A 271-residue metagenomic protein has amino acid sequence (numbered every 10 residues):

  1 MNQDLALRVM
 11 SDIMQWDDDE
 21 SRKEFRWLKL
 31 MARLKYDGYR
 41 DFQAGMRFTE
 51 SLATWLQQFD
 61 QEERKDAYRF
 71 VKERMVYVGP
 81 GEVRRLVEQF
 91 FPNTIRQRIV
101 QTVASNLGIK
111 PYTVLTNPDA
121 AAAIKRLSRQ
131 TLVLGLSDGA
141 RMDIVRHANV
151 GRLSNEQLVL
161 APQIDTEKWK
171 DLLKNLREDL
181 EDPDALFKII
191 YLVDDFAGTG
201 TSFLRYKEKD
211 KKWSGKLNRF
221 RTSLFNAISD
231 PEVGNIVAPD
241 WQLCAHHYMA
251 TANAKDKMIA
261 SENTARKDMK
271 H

Functional and structural regions predicted by a protein language model:
M1-H271: PRPP-associated nucleotide enzymes
